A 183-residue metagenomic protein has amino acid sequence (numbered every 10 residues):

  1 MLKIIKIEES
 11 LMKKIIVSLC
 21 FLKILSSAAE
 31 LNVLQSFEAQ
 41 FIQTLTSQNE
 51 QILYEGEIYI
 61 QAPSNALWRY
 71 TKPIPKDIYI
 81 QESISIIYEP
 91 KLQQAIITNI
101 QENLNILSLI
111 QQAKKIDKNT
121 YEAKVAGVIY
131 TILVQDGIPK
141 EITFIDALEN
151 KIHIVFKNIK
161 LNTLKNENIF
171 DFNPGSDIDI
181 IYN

Functional and structural regions predicted by a protein language model:
L2-K6, S10-I15: Positively charged n-region of N-terminal signal peptides that target proteins for export
I15-I24: Sec-dependent N-terminal signal peptides
S26-A29: Boundary at the C-terminal end of the N-terminal hydrophobic targeting segment
L31-Q51, Y59: A short, Trp-centered hydrophobic/proline-enriched beta-strand micro-motif
Q35-Q40, A62-L67, I116-E122, D136-T143: Short, hydrophobic/aromatic-rich segments at coil-to-beta transitions
E57-N105: An acidic-aromatic
P90-G127: Flexible, surface-exposed loop/linker segments and immediately adjacent secondary-structure boundaries
D117-N119, V125-I129, V134-N183: Non-transmembrane domains of secretory- and envelope-associated proteins
